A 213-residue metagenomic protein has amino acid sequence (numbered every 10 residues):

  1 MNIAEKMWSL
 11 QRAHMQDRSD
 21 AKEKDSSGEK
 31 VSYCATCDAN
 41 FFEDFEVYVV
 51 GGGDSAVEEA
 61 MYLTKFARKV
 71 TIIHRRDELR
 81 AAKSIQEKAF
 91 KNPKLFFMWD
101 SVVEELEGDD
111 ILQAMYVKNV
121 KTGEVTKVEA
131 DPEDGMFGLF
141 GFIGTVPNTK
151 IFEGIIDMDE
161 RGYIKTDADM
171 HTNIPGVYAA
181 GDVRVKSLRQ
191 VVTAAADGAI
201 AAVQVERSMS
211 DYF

Functional and structural regions predicted by a protein language model:
M1-E5, S9-R12, K65-A168, R207-F213: A Rossmann-like FAD-binding core segment of flavoenzymes
A4-K6, G28, E43-E46, F66-R68 (+2 more regions): Short coil/turn connectors at secondary-structure junctions
A13-F66, K165-D167: Glycine-rich dinucleotide-binding loop and its adjacent helix/turn
M15, D54, D77, P147 (+1 more regions): Short, glycine/serine-rich, charged loops/turns that create anion-binding and catalytic segments at active sites
D17-S19, V57-E58, R80, V125 (+3 more regions): Glycine/Thr-rich phosphate-binding loops of Rossmann-like dinucleotide-binding domains
K24-E43, G141-T193, D197-I200, R207: FAD-site-proximal beta/loop scaffold in flavoenzymes
Y48, T71, Y178: Conserved catalytic/dimer-interface elements of ABC ATPase nucleotide-binding domains
S55, V102, D197: Residue-level recognition of oxygen-bearing side chains
